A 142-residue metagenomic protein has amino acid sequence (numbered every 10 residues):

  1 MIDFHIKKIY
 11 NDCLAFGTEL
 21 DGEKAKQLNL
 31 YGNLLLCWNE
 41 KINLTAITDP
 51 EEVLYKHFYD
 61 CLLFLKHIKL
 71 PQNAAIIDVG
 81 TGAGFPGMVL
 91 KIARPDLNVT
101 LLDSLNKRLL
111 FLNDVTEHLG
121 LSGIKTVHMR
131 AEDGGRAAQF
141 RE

Functional and structural regions predicted by a protein language model:
M1-I77, D114-I124: Class I SAM-dependent transferase core
L62-E142: Conserved SAM/SAH cofactor-binding pocket of Class I
